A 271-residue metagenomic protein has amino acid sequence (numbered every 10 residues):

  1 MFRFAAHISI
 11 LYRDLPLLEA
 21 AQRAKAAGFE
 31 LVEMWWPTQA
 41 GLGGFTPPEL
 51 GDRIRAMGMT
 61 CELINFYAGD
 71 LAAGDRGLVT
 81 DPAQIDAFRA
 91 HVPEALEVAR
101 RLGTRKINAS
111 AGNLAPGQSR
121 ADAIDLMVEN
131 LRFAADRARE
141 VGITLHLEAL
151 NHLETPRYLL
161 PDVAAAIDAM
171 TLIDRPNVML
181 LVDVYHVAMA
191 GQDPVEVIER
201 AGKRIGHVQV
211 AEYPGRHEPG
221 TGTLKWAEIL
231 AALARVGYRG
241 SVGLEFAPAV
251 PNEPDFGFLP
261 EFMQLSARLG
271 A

Functional and structural regions predicted by a protein language model:
M1-G28, R55, G103-R105, E140 (+2 more regions): Histidine-acidic metal/acid-base catalytic patches
S9, L42, T80, S119 (+2 more regions): Pocket-edge positions in alpha/beta enzyme catalytic cores
I10-Y12, W36-T38, Y67-D70, A111-A115 (+4 more regions): Active-site-proximal loop/turn and secondary-structure-junction residues that shape catalytic pockets, frequently
D14, D75-M179, M189: Active-site acidic/histidine proton-transfer and metal-coordination neighborhood in alpha/beta enzyme cores
E33, E62-N65, N108, H146 (+2 more regions): Conserved beta-strand positions in the central sheet of alpha/beta enzyme cores
E33-M57, A111-S119, E154, P214: Glycine-rich, proline-tolerant flexible connector loops at the mouths of alpha/beta enzymes
T38, L42-T60, H91-R101, V128-R139 (+2 more regions): Short amphipathic alpha-helices and their capping/turn segments at secondary-structure boundaries
Y67-G77, A201, L259: Short, flexible, mixed-charge acidic loops at enzyme active sites
